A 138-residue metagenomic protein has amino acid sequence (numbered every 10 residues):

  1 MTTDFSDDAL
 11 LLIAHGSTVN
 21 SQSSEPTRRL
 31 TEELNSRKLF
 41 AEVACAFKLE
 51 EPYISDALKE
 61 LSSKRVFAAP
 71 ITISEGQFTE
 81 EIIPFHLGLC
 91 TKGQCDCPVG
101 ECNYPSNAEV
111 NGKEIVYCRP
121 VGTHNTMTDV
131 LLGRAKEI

Functional and structural regions predicted by a protein language model:
M1-I138: Active-site-proximal alpha-helix that buttresses catalytic centers in soluble enzyme cores
